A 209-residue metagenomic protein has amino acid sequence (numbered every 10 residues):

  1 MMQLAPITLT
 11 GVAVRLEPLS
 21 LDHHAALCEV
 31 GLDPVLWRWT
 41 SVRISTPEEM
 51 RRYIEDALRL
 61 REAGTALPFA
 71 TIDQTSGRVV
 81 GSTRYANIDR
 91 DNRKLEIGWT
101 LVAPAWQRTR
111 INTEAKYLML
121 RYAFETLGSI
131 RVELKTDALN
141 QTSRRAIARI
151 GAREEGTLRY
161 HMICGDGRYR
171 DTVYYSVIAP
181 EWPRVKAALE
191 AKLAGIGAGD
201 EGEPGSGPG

Functional and structural regions predicted by a protein language model:
M1-I111, Y122, T126, D166-G209: GNAT-family acyltransferases
E125-K135: Conserved GNAT acetyl-CoA-binding A-motif
L134-R144: Conserved beta-strand-loop-alpha-helix junction that forms the acyl-donor binding cleft
K135, R153-G167: Conserved catalytic-core motifs of GNAT/GCN5-like acyltransferases
A146-A148: Hydrophobic residues within well-ordered alpha-helices
